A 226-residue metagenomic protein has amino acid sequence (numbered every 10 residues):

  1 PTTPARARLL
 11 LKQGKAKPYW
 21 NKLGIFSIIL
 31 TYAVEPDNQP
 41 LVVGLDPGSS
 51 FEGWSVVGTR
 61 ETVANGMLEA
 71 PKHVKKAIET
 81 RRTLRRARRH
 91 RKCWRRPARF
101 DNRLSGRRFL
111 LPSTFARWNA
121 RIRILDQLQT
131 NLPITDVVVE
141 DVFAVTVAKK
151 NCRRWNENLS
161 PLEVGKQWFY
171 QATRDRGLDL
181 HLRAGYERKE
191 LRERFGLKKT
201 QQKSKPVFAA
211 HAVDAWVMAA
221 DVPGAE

Functional and structural regions predicted by a protein language model:
P1-L41: Extended, charged alpha/beta regions that create polyanion-binding interfaces
I25, P36, V57-E226: Substrate-contacting helices/loops that form the catalytic groove of nucleic-acid and nucleotide-polymer processing
Y32-V34, S49, F143: A broadly conserved detector of short glycine/acidic/proline-rich loop/turn motifs that flank catalytic sites and bind
L41-G58: Gly/Thr-rich phosphate-binding beta-strand-loop-beta motif of the actin/hexokinase/Hsp70
